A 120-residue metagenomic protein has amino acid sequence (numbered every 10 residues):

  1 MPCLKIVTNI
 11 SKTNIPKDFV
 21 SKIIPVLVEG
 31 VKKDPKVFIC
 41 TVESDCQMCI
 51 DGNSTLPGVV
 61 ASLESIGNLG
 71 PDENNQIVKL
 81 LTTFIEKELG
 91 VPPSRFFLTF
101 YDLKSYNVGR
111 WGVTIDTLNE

Functional and structural regions predicted by a protein language model:
M1-E120: Interaction-mediating elements
